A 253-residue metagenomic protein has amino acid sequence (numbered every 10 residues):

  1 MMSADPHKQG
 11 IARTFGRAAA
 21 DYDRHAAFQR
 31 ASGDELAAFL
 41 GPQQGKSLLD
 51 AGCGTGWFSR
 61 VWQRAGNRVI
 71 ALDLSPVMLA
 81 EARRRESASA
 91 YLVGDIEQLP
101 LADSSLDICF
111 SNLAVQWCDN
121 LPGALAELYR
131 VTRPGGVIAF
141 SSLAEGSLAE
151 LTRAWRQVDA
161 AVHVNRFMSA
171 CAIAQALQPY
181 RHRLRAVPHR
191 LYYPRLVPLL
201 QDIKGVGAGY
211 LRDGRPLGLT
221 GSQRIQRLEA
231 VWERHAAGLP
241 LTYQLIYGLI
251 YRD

Functional and structural regions predicted by a protein language model:
M1-Q43, W57-V61, M78: Conserved class I S-adenosyl-L-methionine
F28, R183-D253: Conserved Class I S-adenosyl-L-methionine
L49-Q98: Class I SAM-dependent methyltransferase SAM/SAH-binding core
E97-I108: A short acidic, Gly/Pro-enriched loop at the edge of an enzyme's catalytic core that lines a small-molecule cofactor
I108-N120: A short SAM/SAH-binding and catalytic strip from SAM-dependent methyltransferases
C118-D119, T132-P134: Helix-to-beta-strand junctions that scaffold the AdoMet/dcAdoMet cofactor pocket in Class I SAM-dependent enzymes
P122, G135-L196, G209-L219: Conserved catalytic/acceptor-binding region of the Class I
G123, E127: Short, conserved SAM-binding segment of the class I
